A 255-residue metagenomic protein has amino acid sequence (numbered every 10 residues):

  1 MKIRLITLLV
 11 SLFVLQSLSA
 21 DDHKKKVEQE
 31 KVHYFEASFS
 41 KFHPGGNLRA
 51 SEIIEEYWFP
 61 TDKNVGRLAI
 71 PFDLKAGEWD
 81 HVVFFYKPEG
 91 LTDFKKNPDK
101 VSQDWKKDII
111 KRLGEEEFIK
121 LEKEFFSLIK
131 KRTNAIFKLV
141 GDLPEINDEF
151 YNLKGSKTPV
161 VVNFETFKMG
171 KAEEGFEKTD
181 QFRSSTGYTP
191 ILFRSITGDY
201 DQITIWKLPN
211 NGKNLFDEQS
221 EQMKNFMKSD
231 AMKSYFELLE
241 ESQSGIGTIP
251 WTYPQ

Functional and structural regions predicted by a protein language model:
M1-I6: Bacterial N-terminal signal peptides that target proteins for export
T7-L9, P60: Composition-driven detection of intrinsically disordered, low-complexity segments
V10-S19: Hydrophobic h-region of N-terminal signal peptides that target proteins for export in Gram-negative bacteria
A20-Q255: Short S/T/G/P-rich N-terminal loop/turn motif that feeds into the first structured element of a domain
